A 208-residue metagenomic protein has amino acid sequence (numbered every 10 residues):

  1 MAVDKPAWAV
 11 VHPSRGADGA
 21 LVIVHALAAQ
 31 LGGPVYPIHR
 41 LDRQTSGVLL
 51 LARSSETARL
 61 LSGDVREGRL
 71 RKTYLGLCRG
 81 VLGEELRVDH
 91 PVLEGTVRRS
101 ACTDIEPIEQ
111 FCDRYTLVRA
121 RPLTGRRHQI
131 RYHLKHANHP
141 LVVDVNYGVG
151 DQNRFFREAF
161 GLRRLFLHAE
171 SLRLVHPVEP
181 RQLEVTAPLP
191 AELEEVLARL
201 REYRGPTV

Functional and structural regions predicted by a protein language model:
M1-C102, E106-C112, F155, F166 (+1 more regions): RNA pseudouridine synthases
P6-A9, H133-V208: Pseudouridine synthases involved in rRNA/tRNA modification
L61, R126-L134: Short beta-strand segments enriched for Tyr within beta-sheet-rich domains, predominantly fibronectin type III
R79, A120-L123: A structural micro-motif recognizing beta-strand termini and the immediately following turn/loop segments
L86, A101-T103, T116, H128 (+1 more regions): Short beta-strand segments
G95, P122, H176-P177: Short, acidic, Ser/Thr-enriched surface-loop or helix-capping motifs
D113, V118-A120: Short histidine-centered loop motifs in beta-beta connectors
Y115, R127, L167-A169: Active-site lining segments that contact anionic ligands and/or coordinate catalytic metals
